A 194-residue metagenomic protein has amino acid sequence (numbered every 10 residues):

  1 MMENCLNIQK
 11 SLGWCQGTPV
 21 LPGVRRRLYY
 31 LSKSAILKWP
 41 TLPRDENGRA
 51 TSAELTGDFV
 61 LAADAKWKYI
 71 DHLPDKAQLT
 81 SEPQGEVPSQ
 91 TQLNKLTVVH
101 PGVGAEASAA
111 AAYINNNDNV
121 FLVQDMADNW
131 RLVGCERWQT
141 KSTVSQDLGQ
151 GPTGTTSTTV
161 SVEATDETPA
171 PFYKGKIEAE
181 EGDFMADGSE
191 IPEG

Functional and structural regions predicted by a protein language model:
M1-L42, I177, M185-G194: Short, intrinsically disordered N-terminal pre-domain segments
E3, E46, E54, E82 (+7 more regions): Glutamate identity and glutamate-enriched acidic tracts
Q16-L93, W138-P152: Solvent-exposed edge beta-strands and adjacent loop segments that serve as assembly or binding interfaces
R27-Y30, V98, V160-V162: Short beta-strand element of the conserved SAM-dependent methyltransferase core
E46-G48, F59, A65, V120 (+3 more regions): Short linear motifs in intrinsically disordered/low-complexity regions
I70-W138: Structured, beta-strand-rich domain cores that present glycine/charged loop surfaces used to bind extended ligands
W138-G194: Mixed-charge, glycine-accented linear interaction segment located at domain edges/termini
